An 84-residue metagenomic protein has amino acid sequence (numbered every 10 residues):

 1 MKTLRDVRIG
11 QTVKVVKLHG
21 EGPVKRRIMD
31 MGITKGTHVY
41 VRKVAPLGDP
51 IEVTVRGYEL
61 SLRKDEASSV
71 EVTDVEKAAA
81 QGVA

Functional and structural regions predicted by a protein language model:
M1-D6, S61-D65: PDZ/PDZ-like peptide-tail recognition elements
P23-R27: Short alpha-helix capping/helix-loop boundary micro-motifs
T37-K43: A conserved acidic, glycine/proline-rich C-terminal tail/linker
I51-A84: C-terminal structural segments of small proteins and small subunits
